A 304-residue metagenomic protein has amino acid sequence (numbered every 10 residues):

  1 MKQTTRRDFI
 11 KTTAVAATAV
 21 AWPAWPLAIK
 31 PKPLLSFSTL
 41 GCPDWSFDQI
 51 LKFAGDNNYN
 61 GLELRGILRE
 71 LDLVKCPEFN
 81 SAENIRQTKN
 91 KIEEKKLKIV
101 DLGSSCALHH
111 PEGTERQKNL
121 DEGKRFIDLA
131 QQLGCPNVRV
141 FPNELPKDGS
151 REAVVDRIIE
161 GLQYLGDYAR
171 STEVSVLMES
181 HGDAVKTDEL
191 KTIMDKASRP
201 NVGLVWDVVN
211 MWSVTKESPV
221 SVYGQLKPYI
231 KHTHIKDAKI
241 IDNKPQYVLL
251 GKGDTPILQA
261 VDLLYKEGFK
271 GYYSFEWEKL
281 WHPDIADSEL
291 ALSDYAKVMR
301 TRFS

Functional and structural regions predicted by a protein language model:
K2-S36, P43-N60, K186-S304: Histidine-acidic metal/acid-base catalytic patches
D8, T13-L27, Q49, I85 (+4 more regions): Active-site acidic/histidine proton-transfer and metal-coordination neighborhood in alpha/beta enzyme cores
S36-S38, V74-C76, E112-T114, G149-A153 (+3 more regions): Short, contiguous strand/loop micro-motifs
G41, G66-L68, C106-L108, P142-P146 (+4 more regions): Active-site-proximal loop/turn and secondary-structure-junction residues that shape catalytic pockets, frequently
E63, D101-G103, R139, H234 (+1 more regions): Conserved beta-strand positions in the central sheet of alpha/beta enzyme cores
R65-Q87, N143-G149: Glycine-rich, proline-tolerant flexible connector loops at the mouths of alpha/beta enzymes
E70-K75, L108-E112, P146-S150, W212-V214 (+2 more regions): A short acidic, helix-capping loop that chelates divalent metal ions and anchors anionic groups
